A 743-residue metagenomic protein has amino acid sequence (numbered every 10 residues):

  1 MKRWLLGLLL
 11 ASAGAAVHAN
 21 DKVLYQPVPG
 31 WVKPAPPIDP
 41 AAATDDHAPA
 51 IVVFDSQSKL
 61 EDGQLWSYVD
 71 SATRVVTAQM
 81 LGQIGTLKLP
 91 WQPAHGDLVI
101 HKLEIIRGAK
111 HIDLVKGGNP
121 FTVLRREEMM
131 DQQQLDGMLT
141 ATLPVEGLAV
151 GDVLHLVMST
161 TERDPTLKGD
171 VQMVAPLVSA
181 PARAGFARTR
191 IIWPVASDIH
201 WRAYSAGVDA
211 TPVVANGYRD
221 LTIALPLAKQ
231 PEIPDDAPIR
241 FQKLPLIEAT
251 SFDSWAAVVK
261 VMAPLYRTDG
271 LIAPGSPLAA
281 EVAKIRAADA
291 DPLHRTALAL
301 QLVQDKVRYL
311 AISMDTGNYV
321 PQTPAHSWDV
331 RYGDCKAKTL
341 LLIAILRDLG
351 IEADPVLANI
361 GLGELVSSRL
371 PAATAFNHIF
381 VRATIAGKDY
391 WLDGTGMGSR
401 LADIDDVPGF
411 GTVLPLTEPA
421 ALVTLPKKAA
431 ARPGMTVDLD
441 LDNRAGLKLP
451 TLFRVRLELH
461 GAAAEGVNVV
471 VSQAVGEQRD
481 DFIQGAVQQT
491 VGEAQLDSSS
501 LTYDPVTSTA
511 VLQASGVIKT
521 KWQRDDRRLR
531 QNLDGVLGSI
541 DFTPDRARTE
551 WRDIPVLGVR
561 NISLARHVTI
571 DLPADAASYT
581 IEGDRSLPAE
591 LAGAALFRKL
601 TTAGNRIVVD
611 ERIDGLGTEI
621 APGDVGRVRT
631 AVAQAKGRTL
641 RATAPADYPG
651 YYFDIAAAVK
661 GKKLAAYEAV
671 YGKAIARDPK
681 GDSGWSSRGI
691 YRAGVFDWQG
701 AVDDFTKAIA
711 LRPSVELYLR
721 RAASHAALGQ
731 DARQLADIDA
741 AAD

Functional and structural regions predicted by a protein language model:
N20-A676, S683, I690-A693: A sensor for short, sequence-defined functional sites
Y648-P649, D682-S683, W698, V715-L717: Helix-start (N-cap) detector for alpha-helical repeat units in TPR-like alpha-solenoids, especially tetratricopeptide
P679, R712-P713: Short coil turns that delineate tetratricopeptide repeat
G694-V695, A727-L728: Register position in tetratricopeptide repeats
